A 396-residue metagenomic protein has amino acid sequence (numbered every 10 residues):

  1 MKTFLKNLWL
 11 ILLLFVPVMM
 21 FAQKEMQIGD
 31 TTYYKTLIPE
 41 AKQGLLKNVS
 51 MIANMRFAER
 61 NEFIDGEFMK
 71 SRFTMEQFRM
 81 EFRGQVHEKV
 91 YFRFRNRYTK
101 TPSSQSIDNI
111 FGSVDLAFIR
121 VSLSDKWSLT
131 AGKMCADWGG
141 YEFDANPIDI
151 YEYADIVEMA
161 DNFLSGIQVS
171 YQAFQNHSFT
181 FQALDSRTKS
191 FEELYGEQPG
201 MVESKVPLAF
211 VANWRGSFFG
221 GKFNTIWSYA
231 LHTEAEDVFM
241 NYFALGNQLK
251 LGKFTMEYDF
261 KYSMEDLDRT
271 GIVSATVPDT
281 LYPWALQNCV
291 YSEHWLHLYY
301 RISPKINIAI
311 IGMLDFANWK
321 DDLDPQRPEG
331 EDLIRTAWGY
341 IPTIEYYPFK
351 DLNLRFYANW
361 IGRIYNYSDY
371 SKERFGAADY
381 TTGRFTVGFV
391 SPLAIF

Functional and structural regions predicted by a protein language model:
M1-E25: Bacterial Sec-dependent N-terminal signal peptides
M20-N48: Sec-dependent signal peptide cleavage junction
K24-D30, A58-F68, S106-I107, K222-F396: Outer-membrane beta-barrel pore domains
Y33-K35, E76-M80, G112-I119, F163-I167 (+5 more regions): Hydrophobic, lipid-facing positions within transmembrane beta-strands of outer-membrane proteins
I38-N61, E67-K189, R215-F219: Outer membrane beta-barrel
L46, F73, I110, A160-N162 (+5 more regions): Short coil/turn motifs at beta-sheet boundaries
E142-A145, E193-L194, T270: Short aromatic-enriched loop/helix-cap "lid" or pocket-rim segments at secondary-structure transitions that line
Q182, S186-N241: Loop-centered beta-sheet repeat module
